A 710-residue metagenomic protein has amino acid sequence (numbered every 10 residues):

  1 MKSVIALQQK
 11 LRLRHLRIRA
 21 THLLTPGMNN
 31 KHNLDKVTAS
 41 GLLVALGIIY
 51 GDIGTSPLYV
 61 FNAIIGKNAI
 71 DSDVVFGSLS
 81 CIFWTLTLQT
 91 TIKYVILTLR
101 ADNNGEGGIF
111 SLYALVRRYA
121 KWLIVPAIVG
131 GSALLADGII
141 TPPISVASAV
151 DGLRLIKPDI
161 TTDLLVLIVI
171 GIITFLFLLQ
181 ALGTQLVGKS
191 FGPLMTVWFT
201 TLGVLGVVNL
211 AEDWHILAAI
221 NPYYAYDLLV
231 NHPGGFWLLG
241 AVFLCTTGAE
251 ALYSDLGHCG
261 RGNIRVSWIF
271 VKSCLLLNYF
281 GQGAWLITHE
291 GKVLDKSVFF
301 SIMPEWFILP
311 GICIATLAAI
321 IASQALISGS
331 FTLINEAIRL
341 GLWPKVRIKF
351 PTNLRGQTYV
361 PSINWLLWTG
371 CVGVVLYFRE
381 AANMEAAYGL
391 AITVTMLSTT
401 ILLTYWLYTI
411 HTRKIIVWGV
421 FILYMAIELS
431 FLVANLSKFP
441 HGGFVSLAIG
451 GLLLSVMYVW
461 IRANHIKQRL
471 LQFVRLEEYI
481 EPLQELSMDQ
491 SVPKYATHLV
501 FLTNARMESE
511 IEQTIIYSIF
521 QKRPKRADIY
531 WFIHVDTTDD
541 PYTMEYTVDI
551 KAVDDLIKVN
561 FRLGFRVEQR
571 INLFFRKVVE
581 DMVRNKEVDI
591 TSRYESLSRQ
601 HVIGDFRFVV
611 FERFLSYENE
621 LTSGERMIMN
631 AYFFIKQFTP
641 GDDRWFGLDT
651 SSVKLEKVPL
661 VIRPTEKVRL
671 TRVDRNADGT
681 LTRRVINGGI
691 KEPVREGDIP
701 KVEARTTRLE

Functional and structural regions predicted by a protein language model:
L7, L11, L16, H22-E710: The structured alpha-helical core of multi-pass membrane proteins
